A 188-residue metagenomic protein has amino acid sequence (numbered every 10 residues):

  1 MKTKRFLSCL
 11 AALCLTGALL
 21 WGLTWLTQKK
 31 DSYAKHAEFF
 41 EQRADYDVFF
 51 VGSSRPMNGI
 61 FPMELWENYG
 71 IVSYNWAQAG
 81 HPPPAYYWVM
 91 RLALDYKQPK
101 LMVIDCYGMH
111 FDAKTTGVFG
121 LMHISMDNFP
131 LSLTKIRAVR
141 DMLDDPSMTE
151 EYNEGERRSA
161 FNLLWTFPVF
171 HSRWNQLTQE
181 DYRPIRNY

Functional and structural regions predicted by a protein language model:
K4-W25: Hydrophobic membrane-insertion alpha-helices, especially the h-region of bacterial N-terminal signal peptides
L7-C14, Y33-E38, P62-N68: A broad, low-specificity signal for short, low-complexity segments enriched in glycine/proline and polar/charged
A12-C14, Q42-F50: Short N-terminal helix-initiation segments at or just after the protein's N-terminus
L19-Q28, V72-G80: Acidic/glycine-enriched edge-of-secondary-structure segments
L26-Y46: Alpha-helical transmembrane signal-anchor/signal-peptide segments
V51, R55-D145: Membrane-embedded segments
F119-Y188: Secreted/periplasmic serine-hydrolase-like ester/acetyl group-modifying domain
